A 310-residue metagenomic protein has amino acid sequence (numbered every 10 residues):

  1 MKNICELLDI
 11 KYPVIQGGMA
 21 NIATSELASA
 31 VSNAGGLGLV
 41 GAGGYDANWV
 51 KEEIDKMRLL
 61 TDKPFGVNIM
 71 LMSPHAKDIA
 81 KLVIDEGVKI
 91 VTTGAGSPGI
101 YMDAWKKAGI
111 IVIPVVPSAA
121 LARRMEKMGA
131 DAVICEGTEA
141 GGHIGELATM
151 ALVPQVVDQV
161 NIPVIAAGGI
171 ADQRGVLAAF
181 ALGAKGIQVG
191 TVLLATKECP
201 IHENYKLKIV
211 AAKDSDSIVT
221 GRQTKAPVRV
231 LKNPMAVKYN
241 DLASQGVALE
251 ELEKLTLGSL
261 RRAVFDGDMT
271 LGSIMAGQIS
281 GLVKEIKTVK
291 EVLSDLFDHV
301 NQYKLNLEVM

Functional and structural regions predicted by a protein language model:
M1-Q159, P163: Active-site entrance/lid segments in N-terminal catalytic domains of soluble metabolic enzymes
I22, I170-A171: Residue-level detector of alpha-helix initiation sites
M150-I165, A171-M310: Conserved active-site-proximal phosphate/metal-binding subdomains
